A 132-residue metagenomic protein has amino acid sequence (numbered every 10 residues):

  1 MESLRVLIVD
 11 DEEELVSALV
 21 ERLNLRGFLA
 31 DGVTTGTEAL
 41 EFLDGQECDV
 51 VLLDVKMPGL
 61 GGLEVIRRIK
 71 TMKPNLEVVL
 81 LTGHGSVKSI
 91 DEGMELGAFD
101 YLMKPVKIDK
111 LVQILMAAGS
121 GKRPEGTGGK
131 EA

Functional and structural regions predicted by a protein language model:
E13-D31: Two-component/phosphorelay signaling modules centered on CheY-like receiver
T34-E38, G61-E64: Acidic catalytic/metal-coordinating carboxylates
E41, L63-K73, E95: Short amphipathic alpha-helix used as the core "switch/output" element in two-component signaling
E47-L52: Active-site beta3 strand of CheY-like receiver
M57: Receiver (REC) domain active-site loop signature in two-component systems and cognate sites in sensor histidine kinases
E64, G85-D100: Alpha4 helix (beta4-alpha4-beta5 surface) of REC/receiver domains from two-component response regulators
K88, V106-L115: C-terminal output helix
